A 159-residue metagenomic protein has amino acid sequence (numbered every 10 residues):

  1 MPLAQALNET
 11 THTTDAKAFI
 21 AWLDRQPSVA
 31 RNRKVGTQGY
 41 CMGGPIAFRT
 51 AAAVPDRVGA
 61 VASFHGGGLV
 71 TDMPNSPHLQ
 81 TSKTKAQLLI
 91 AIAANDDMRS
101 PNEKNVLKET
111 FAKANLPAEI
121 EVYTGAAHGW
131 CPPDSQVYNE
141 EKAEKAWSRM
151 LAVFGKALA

Functional and structural regions predicted by a protein language model:
M1-A159: N-terminal cap/leader regions of alpha/beta-hydrolase-fold enzymes, predominantly small-molecule hydrolases
